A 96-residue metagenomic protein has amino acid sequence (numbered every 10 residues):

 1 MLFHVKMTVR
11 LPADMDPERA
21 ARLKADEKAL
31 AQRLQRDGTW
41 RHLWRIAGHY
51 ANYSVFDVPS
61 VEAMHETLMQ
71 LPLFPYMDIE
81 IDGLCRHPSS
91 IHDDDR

Functional and structural regions predicted by a protein language model:
M1-R96: Conserved, structured core segments of small domains
